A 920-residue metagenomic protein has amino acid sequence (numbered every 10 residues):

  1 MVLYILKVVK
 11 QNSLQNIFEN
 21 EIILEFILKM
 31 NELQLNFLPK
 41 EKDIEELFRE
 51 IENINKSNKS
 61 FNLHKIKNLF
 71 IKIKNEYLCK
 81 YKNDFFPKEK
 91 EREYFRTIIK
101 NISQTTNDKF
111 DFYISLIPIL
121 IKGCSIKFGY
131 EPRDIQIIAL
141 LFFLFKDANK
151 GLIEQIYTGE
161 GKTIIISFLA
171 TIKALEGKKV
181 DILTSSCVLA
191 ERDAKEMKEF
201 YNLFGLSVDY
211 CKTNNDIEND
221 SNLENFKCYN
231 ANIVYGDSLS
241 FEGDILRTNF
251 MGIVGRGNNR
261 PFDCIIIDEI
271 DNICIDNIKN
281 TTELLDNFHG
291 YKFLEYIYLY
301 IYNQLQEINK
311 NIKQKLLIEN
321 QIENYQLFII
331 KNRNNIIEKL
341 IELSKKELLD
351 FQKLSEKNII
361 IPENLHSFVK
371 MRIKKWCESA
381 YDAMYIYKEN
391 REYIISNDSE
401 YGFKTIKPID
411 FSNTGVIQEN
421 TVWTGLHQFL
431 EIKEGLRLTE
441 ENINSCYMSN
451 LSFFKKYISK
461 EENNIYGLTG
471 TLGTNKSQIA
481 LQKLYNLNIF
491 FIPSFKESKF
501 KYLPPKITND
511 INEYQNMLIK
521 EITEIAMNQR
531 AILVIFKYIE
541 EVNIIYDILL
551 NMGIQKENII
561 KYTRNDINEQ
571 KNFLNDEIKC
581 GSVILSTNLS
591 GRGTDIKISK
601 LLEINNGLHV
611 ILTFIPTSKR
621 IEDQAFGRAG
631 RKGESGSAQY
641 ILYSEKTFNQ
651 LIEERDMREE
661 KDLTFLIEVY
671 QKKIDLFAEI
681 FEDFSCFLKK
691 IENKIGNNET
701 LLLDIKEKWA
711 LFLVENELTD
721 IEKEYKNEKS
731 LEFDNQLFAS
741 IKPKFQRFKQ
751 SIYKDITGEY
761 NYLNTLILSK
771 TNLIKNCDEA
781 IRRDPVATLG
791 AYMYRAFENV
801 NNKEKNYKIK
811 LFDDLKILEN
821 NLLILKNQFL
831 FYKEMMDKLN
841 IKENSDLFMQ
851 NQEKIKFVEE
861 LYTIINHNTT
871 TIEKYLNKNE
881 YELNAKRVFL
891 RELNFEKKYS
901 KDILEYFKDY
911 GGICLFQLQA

Functional and structural regions predicted by a protein language model:
M1-Q919: Conserved P-loop NTPase motor core
